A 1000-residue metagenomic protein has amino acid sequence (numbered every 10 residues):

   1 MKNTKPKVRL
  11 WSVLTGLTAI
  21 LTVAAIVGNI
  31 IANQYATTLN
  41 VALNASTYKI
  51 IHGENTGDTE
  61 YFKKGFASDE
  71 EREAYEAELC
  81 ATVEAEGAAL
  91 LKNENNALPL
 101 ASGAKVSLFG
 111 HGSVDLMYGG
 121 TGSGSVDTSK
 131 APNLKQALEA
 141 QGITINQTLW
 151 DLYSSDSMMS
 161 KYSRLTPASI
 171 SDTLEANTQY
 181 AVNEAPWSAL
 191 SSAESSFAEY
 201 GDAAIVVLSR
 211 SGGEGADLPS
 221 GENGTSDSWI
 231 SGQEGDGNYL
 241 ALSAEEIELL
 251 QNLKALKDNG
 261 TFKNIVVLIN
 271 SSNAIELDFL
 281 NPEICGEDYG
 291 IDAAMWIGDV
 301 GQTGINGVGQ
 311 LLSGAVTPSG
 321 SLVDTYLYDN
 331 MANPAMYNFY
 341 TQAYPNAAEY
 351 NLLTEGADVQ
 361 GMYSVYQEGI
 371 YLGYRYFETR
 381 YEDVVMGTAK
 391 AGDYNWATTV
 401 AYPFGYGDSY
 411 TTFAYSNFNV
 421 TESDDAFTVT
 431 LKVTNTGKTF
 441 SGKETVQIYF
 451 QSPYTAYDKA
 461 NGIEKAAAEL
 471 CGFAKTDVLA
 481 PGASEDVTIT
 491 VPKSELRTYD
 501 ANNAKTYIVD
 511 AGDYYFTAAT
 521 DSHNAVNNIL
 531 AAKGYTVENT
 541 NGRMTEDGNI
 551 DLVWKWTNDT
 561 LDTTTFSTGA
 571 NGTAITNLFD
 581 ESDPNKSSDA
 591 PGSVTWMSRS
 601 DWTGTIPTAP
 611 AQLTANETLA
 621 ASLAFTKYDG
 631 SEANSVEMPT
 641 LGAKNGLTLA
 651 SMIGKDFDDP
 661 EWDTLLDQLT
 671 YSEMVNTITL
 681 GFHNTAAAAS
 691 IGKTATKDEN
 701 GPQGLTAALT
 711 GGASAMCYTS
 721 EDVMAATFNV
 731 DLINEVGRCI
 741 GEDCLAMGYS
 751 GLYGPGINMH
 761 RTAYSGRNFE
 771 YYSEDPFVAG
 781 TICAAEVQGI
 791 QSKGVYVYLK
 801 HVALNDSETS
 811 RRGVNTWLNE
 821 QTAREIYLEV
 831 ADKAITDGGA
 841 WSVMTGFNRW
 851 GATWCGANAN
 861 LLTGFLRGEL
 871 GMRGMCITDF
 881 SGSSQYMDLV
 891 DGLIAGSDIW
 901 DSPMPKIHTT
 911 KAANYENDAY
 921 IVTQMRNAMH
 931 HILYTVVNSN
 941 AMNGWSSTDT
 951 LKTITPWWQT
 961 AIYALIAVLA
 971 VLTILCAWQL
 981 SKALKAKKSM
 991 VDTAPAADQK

Functional and structural regions predicted by a protein language model:
M1-Y499, D510-F516, S522, G572-K1000: Glycoside hydrolase catalytic-domain context in secreted enzymes
K493-F566: Terminal connector regions
F566-S567, L578: Extended low-complexity acidic/polar segments
